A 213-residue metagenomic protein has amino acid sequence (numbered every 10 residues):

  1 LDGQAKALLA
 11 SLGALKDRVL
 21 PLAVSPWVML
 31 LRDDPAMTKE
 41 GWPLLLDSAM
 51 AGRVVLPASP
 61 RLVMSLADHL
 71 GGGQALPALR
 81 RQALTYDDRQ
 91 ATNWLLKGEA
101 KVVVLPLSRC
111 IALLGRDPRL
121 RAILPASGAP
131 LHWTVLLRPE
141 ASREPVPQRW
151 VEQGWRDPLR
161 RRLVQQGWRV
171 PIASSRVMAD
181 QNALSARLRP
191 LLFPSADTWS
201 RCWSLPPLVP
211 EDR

Functional and structural regions predicted by a protein language model:
L1-D2, D17-P21, G115-P130, E140: Short beta-strand->loop
L1-D47: N-terminal segment of the mature folded domain
G13-A14, L20-V24, A49, L96-K97 (+3 more regions): Extracellular/periplasmic catalytic domains that process cell-envelope and extracellular macromolecules
L15-V19, L30-D33, D47-D68, L79-Q82 (+1 more regions): Short beta-strand->loop
V28-P35, L131-V146, R162-L163: A bilobed periplasmic-binding-protein/Venus flytrap-type ligand-binding module shared by bacterial periplasmic
D47-M50, D68, L96, A100 (+2 more regions): Sec-exported extracytoplasmic/periplasmic mature domains
V55-S127: Ligand-binding pocket segment of bilobal, Venus flytrap-like solute-binding proteins
P145, Q153-R213: Extracellular/periplasmic juxtamembrane helices and adjacent flexible linkers that interface with membrane partners
